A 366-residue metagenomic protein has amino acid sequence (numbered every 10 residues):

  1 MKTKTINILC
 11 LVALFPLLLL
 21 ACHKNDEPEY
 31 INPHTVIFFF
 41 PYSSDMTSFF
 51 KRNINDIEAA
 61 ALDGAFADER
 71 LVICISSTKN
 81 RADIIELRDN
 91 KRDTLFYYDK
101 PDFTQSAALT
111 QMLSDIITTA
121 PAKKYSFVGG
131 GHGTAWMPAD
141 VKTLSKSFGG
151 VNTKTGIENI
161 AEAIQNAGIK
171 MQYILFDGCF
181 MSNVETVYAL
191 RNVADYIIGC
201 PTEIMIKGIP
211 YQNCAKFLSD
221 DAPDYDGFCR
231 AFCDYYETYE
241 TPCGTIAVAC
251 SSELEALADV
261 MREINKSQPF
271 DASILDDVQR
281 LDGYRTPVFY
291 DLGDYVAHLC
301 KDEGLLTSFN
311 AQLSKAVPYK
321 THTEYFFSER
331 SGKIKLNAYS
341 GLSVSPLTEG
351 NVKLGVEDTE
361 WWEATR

Functional and structural regions predicted by a protein language model:
K2-C10: Bacterial N-terminal signal peptides that target proteins for export
L18-A21: C-terminal motif of bacterial Sec signal peptides marking the signal peptidase cleavage site
H23-P121, V356-D358: N-terminal extension/subdomain marker
E29, D89, S114, T118-P121 (+2 more regions): Terminal, contiguous helix-loop blocks that mediate binding/assembly
T35, K124-S126, Y173: Structural motif
Y42, S77, G131-G133, T348: Residue-level signal for short, function-critical loop segments
